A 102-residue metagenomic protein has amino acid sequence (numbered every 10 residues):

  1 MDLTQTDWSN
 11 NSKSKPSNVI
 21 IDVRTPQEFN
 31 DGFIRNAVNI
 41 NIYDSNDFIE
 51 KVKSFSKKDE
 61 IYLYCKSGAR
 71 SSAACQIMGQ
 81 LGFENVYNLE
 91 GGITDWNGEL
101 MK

Functional and structural regions predicted by a protein language model:
M1-N18, P26-E60, K66-K102: Rhodanese-like catalytic fold shared by cysteine-dependent sulfurtransferases and DSP/PTP-type phosphatases
